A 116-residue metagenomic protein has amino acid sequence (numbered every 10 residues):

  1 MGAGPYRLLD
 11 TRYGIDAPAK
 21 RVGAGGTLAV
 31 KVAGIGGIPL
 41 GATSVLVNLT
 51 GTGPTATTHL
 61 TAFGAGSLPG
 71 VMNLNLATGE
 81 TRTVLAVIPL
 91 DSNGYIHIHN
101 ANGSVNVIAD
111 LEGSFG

Functional and structural regions predicted by a protein language model:
M1-G116: Short edge beta-strands and adjacent beta->alpha junctions
